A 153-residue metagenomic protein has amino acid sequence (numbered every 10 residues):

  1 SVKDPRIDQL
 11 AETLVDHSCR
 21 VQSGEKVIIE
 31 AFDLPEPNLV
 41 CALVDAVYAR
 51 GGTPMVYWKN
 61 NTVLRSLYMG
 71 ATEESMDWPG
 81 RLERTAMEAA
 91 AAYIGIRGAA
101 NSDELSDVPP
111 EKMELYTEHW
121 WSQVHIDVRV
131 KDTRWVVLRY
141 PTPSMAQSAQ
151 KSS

Functional and structural regions predicted by a protein language model:
S1-S153: Active-site bordering "gate/hinge" segments that shape substrate access to catalytic or cofactor-binding pockets
